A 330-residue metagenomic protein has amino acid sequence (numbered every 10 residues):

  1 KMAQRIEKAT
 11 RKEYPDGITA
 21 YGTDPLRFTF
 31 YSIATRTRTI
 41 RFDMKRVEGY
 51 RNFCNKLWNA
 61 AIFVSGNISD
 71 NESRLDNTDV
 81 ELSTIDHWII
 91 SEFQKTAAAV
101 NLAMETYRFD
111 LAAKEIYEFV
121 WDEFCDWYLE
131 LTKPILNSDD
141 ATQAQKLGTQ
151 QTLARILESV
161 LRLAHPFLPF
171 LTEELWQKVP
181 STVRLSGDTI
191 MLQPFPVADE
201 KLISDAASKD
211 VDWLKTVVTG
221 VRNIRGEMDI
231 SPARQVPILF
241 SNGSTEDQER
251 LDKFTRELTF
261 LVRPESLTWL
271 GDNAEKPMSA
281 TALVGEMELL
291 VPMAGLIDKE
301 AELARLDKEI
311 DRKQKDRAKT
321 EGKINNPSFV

Functional and structural regions predicted by a protein language model:
K1-A20, R38, E48-V330: Feature 926 captures the class I aminoacyl-tRNA synthetase adenylation module centered on the KMSKS loop
T19, D24-Y31: Aromatic-rich carbohydrate-recognition surfaces in CAZymes
A34: Glycine-rich phosphate/pyrophosphate-binding beta-alpha loops
